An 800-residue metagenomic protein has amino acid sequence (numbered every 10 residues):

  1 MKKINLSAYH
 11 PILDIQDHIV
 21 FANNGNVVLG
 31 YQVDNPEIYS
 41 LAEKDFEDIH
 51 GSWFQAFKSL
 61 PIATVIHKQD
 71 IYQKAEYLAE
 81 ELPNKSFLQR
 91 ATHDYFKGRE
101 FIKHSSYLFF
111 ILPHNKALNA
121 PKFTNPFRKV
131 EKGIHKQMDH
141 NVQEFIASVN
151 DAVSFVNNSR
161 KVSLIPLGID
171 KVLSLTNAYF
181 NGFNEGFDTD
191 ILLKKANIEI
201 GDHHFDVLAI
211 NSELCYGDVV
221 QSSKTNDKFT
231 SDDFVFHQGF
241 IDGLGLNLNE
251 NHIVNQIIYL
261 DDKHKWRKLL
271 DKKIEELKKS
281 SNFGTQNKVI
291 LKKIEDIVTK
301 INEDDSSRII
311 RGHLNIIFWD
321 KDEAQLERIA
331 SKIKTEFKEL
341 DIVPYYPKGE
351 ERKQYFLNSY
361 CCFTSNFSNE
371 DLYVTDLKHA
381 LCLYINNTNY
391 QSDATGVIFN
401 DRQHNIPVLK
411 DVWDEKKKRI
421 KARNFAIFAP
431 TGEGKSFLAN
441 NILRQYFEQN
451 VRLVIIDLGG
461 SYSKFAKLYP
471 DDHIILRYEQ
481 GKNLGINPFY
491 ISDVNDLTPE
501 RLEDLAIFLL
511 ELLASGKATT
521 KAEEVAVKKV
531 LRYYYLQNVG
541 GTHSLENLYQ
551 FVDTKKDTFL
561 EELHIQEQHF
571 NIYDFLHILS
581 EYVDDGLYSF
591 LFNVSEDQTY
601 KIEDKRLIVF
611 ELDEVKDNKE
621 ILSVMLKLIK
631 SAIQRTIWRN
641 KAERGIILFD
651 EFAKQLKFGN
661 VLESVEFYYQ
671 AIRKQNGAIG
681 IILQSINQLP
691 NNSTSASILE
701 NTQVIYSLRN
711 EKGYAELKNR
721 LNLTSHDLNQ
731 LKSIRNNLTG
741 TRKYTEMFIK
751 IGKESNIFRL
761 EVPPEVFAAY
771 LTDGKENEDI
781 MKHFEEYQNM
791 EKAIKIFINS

Functional and structural regions predicted by a protein language model:
M1-I385: Extended, folded cores of ATP/NTP-driven motor/assembly subunits in large transport and secretion machines
P36, E43-S59, L246, K353-V408 (+7 more regions): P-loop NTPase motor domains
Y95, L497-N547, S693-S800: P-loop NTPase motor core of the ASCE superfamily
I406-R419: Pre-Walker A adenine-sensing motif
I427: Hydrophobic anchor at the beta1->P-loop junction of P-loop NTPases
G432: Walker A (P-loop) phosphate-binding loop of P-loop NTPases
K435: Conserved lysine of the Walker
L438: Hydrophobic positions on the alpha1 helix immediately C-terminal to the Walker A/P-loop
